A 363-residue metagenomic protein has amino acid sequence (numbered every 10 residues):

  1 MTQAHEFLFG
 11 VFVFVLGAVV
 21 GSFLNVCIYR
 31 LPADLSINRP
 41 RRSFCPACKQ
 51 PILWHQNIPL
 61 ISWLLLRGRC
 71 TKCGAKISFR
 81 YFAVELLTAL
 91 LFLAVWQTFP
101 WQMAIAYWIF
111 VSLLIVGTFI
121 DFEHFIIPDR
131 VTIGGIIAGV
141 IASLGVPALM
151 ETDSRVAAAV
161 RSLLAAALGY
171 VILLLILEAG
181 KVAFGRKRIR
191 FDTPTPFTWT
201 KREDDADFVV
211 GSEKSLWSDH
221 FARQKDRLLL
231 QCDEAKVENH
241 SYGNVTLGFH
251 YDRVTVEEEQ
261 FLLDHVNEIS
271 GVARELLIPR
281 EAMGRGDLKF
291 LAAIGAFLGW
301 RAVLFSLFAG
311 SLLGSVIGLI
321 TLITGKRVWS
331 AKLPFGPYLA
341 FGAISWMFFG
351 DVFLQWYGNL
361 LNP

Functional and structural regions predicted by a protein language model:
M1-P363: A membrane-topology feature that recognizes alpha-helical transmembrane segments and their immediate juxtamembrane
